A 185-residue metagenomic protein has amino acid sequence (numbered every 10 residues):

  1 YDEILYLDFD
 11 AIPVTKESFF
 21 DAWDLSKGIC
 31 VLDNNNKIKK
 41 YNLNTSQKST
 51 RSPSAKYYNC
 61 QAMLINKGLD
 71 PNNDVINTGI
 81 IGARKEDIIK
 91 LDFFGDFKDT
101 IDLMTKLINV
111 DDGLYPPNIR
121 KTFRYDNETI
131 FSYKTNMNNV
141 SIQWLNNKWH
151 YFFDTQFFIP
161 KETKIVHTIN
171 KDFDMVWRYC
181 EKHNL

Functional and structural regions predicted by a protein language model:
Y1-L185: Glycosyltransferase catalytic domains, chiefly GT-A lineage
